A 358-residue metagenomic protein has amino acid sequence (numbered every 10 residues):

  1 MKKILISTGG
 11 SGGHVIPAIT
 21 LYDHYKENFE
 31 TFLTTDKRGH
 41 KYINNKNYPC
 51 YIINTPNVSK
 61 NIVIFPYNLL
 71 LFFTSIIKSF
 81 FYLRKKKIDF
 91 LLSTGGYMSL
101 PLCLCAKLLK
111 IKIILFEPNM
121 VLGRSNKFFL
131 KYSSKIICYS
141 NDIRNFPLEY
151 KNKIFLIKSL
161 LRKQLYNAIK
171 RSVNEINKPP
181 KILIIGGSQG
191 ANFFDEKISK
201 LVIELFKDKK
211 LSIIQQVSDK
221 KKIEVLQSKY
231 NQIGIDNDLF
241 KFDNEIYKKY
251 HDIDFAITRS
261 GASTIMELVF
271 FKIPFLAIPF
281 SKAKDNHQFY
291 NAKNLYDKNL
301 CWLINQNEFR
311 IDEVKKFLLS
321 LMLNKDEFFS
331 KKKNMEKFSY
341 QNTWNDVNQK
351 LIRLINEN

Functional and structural regions predicted by a protein language model:
K3, E30, R38, L109-K170: Active-site-proximal region of nucleotide-activated glycan assembly enzymes, centered on histidine/acidic-rich loops
I6-G9, E27-L71, G186, N305-N307: Conserved nucleotide-sugar phosphate-binding/catalytic loop shared by glycosyltransferases and other
H14-Y25, R38: Short amphipathic alpha-helix
D23, T34, H40-Y48, Y166-K170 (+3 more regions): Donor-nucleotide binding loops and adjacent catalytic segments primarily of GT-B fold Leloir glycosyltransferases
N61-F90, L108: An amphipathic, basic-hydrophobic alpha-helix
I88-F90, H251-M266, I273-P274: Acidic donor-binding loop of glycosyltransferase active sites
W302, N307-S339, E357-N358: Conserved donor-nucleotide binding/catalytic region of nucleotide-linked donor-dependent transferases
Y340-N358: C-terminal alpha-helical cap of glycosyltransferases
